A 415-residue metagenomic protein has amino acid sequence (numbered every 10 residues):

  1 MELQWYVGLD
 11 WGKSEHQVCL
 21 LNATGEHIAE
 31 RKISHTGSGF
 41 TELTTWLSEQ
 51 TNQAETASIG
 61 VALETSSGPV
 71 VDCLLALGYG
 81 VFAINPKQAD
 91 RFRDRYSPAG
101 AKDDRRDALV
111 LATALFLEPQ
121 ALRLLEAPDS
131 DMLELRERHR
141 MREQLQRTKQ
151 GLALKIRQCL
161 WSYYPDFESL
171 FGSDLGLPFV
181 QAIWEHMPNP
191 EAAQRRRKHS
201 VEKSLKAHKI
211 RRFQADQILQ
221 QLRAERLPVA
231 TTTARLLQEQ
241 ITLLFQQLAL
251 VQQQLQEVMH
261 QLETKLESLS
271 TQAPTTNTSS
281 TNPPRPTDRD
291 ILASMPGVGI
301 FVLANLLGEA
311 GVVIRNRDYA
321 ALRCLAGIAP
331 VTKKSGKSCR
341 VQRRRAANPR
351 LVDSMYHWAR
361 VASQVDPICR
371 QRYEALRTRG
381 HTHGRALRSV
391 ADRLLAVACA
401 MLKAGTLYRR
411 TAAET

Functional and structural regions predicted by a protein language model:
M1-T415: A detector of single, family-specific signature residues that are central to catalytic or substrate-handling motifs
